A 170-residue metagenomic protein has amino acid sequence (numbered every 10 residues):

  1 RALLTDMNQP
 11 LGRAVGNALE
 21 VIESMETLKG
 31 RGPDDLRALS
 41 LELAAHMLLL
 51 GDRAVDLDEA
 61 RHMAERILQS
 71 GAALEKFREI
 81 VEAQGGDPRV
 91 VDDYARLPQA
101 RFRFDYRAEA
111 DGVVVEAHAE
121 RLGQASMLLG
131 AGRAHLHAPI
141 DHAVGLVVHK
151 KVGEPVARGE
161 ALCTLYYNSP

Functional and structural regions predicted by a protein language model:
R1-P170: Well-ordered secondary-structure scaffolds
